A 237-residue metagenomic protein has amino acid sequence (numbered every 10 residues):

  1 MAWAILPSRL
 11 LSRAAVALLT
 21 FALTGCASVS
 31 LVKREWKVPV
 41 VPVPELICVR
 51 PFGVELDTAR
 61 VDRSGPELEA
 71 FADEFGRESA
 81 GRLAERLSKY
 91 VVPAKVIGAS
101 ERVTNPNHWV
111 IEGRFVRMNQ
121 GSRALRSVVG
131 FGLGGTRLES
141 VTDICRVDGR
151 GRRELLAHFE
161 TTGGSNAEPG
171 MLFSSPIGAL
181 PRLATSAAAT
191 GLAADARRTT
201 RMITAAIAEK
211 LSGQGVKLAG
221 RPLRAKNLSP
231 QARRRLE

Functional and structural regions predicted by a protein language model:
A2-A15: Bacterial N-terminal signal peptides that target proteins for export
R13-G25: Bacterial N-terminal signal peptides
V16, E69, D73, F131-L133: Flexible, glycine- and charge-enriched loops at secondary-structure boundaries
C26-E85, F159, G178-E237: A structural "domain/chain start" motif
G81-K95: A structural motif corresponding to the C-terminal end of an alpha-helix and its immediate exit/capping segment
V91-R102, Q214-P222: Surface-exposed patches in mature extracellular/periplasmic domains of secreted proteins
A99-P169: Surface-exposed short loop/turn segments
A124-G135, E168-A194: Alpha-helical membrane-targeting segments
